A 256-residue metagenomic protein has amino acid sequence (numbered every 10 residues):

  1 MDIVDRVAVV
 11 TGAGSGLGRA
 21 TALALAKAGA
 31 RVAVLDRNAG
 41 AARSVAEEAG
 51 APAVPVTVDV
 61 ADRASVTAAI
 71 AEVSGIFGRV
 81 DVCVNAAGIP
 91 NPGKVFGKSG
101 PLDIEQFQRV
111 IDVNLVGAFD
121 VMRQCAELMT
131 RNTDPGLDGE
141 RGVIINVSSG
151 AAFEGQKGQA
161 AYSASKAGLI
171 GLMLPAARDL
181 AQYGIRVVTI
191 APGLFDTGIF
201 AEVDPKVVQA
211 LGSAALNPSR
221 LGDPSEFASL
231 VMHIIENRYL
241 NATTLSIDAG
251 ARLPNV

Functional and structural regions predicted by a protein language model:
D2-A33: Canonical Rossmann dinucleotide-binding motif of NAD(H)/NADP(H)-dependent dehydrogenases/reductases, specifically
T67, P90-Q108, E127, R131-D138 (+2 more regions): Conserved mid-core segment of classical short-chain dehydrogenase/reductases
I89, G100-D120, I144-I145, Y162 (+1 more regions): Catalytic Tyr-X3-Lys loop
D112, K206-E226: Catalytic Tyr-x(3-8)-Lys segment
M122, S165, M173: Active-site helix of classical SDR
E127, A177-D179: Alpha-helical segment proximal to the catalytic Tyr-Lys
S149: Residue(s) in the substrate-gating loop at a strand-loop-helix junction that position the organic substrate next
D223-I247, R252: C-terminal substrate-recognition "lid" of short-chain dehydrogenase/reductases
